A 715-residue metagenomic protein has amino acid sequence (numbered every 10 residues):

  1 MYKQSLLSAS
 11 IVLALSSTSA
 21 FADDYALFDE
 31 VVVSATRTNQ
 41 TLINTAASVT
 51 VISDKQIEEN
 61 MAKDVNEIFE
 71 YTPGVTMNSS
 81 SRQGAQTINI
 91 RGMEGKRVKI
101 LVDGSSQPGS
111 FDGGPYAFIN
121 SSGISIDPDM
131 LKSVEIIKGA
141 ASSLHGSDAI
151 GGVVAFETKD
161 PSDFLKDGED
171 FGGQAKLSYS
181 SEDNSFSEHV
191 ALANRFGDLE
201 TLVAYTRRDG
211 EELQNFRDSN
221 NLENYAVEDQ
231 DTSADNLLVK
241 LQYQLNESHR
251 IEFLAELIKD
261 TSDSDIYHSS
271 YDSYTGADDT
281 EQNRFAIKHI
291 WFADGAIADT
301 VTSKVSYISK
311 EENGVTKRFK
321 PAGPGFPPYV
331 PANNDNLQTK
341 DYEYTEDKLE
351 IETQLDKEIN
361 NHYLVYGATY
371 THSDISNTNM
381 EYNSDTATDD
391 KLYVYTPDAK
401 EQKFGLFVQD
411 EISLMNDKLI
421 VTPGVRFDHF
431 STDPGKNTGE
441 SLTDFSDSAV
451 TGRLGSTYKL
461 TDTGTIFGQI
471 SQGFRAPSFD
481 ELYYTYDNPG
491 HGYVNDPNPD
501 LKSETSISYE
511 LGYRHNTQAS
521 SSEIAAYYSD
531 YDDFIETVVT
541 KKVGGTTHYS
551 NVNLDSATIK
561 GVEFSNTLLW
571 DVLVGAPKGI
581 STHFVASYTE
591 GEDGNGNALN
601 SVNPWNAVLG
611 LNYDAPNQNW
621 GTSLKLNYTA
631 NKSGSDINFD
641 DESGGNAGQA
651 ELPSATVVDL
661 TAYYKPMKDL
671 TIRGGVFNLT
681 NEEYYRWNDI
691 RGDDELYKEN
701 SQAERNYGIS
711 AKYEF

Functional and structural regions predicted by a protein language model:
D24-F164, N184, L511: Acidic, small-polar-rich N-terminal luminal/periplasmic segments of exported/outer-membrane proteins
S110-F111, K259-D263, H268, S309-E311 (+9 more regions): Surface-exposed extracellular loop regions of Gram-negative outer-membrane beta-barrel proteins, predominantly
P161-D163, E169-K176, S180-T280, N631: Periplasmic-side early beta-strands and strand-to-turn transitions of outer-membrane beta-barrels
L213-F216, F474, Y527-D533, I580 (+2 more regions): C-terminal beta-signal and adjacent terminal beta-strands/loops of Gram-negative outer-membrane beta-barrel proteins
N224, Y363-G464, D487: Signature of Gram-negative outer-membrane beta-barrel scaffolds
E228-Q230, S248-A298, S309-T345, D385-T386 (+2 more regions): Flexible loop and strand-edge segments within Gram-negative outer membrane beta-barrel domains
S270-A296, Y344, Y395, A399-K403 (+7 more regions): Outer-membrane beta-barrel signature, preferentially recognizing the C-terminal barrel domain of Gram-negative
S413-V421, F430, S521, A526-Y531 (+2 more regions): Gram-negative outer-membrane beta-barrel transporters
